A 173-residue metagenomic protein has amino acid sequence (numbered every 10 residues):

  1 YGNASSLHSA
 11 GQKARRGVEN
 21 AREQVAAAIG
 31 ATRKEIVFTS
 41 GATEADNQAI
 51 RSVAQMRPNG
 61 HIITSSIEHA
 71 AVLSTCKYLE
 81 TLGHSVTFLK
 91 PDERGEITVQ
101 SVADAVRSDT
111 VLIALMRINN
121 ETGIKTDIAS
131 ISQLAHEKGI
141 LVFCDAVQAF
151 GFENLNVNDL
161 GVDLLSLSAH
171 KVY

Functional and structural regions predicted by a protein language model:
Y1-Y173: Pyridoxal 5′-phosphate
